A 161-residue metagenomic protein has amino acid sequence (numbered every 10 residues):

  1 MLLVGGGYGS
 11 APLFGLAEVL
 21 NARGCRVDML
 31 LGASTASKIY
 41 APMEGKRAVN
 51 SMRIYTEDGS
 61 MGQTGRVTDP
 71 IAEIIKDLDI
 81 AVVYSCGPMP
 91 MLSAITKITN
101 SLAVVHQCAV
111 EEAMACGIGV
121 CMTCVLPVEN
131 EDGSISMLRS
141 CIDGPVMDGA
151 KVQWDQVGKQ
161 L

Functional and structural regions predicted by a protein language model:
M1-A113: FNR/FR-type flavoprotein reductase catalytic core
P12, M89-M91, E111-V146: Local cysteine-cluster metal-coordination motifs and their immediate loop/turn environment, predominantly Fe-S cluster
M52, C116, E131, Q160-L161: Short, intrinsically disordered/low-complexity patches at protein termini and at juxtamembrane boundaries
R66-A72, V120-V125, D155: Short, surface-exposed amphipathic charged segments that create phosphate/polyanion-binding patches used for binding
M137-L161: Short microdomains enriched in Cys/His and/or Lys/Arg
